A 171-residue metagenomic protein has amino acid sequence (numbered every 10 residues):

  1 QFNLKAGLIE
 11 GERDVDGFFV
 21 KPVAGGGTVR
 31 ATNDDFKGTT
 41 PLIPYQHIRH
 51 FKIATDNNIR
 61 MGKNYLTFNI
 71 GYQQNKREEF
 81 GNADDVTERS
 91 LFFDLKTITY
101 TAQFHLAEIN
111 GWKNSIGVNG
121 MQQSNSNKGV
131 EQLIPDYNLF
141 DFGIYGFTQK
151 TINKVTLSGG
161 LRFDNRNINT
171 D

Functional and structural regions predicted by a protein language model:
Q1-D171: Outer-membrane beta-barrel proteins, especially TonB-dependent receptors
